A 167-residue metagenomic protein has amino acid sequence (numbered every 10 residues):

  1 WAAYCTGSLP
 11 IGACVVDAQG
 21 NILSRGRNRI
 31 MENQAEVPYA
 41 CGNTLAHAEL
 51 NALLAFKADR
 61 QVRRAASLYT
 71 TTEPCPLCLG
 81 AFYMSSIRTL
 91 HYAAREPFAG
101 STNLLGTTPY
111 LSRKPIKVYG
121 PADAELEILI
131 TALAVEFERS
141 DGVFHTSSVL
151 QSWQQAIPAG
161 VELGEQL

Functional and structural regions predicted by a protein language model:
W1-T6, S85-L167: Zinc-dependent deaminase
I11-G20: Short beta-strand scaffold segments in enzyme catalytic cores
N21-M31: Short beta->alpha transition motifs characteristic of CBS
I22-S24, H47-Q61: Glycine/small-residue-rich phosphate/adenosyl-binding loop
R29-A46: A short, polar/charged loop-to-alpha-helix boundary motif
Q61-T72: Immediate flanking context of iron-sulfur cluster ligation sites
T70-R88: Local cysteine-cluster metal-coordination motifs and their immediate loop/turn environment, predominantly Fe-S cluster
